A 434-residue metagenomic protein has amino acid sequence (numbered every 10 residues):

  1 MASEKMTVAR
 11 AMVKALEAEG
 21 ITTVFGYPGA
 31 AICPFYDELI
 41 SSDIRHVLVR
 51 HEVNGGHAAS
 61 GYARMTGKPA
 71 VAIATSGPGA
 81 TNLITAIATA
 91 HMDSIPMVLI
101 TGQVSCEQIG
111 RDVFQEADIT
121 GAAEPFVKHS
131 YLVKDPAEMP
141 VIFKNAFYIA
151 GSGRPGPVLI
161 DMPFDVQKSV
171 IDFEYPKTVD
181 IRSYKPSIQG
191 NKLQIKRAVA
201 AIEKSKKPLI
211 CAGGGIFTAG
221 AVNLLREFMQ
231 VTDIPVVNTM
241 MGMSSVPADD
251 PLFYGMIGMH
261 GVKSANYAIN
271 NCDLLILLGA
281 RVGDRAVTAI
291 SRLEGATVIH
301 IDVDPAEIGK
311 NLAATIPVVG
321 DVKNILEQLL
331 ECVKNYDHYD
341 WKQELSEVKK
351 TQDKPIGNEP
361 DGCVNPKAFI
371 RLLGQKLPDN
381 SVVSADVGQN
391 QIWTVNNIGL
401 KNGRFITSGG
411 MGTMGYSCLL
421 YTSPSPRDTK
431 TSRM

Functional and structural regions predicted by a protein language model:
A2-E4, A137, G295-Q389: Phosphate/pyrophosphate-binding active-site segments
M6-T81: N-terminal cofactor/phosphate-binding cores enriched in small/glycine residues, especially glycine-rich loops such as
A9-M12, A30, F35-D37, E347-L420: Active-site diphosphate/adenylate-binding microenvironment
T22-T23, R64-A74, A80-T101, E124-K177 (+3 more regions): Structural signature of the thiamine diphosphate
C33-P34, G55-A58, G79-A86, A219-G220 (+2 more regions): Short glycine/serine/threonine-rich phosphate/pyrophosphate-binding segments that cradle anionic phosphate groups
R64, G214-I299, N396-L420: Glycine-rich, anion-gripping cofactor-binding loops and their flanking helix/strand elements in enzyme active sites
P155-G190, L312-W341: Terminal amphipathic helices with adjacent charged low-complexity linkers/tails
Y421-D428: Conserved small/polar residues in nucleotide/adenosyl-binding loops
